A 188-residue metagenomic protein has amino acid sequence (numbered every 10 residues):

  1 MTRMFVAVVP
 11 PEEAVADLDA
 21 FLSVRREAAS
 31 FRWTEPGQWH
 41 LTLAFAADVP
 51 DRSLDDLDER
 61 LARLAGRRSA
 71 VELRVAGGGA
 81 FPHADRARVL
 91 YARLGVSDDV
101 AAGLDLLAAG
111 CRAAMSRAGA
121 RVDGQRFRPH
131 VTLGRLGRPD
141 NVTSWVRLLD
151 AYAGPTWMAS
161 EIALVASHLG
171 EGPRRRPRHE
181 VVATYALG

Functional and structural regions predicted by a protein language model:
M1-G188: Histidine-dependent nucleotide/RNA phosphoesterase domain, centered on the 2H-phosphoesterase fold with its duplicated
